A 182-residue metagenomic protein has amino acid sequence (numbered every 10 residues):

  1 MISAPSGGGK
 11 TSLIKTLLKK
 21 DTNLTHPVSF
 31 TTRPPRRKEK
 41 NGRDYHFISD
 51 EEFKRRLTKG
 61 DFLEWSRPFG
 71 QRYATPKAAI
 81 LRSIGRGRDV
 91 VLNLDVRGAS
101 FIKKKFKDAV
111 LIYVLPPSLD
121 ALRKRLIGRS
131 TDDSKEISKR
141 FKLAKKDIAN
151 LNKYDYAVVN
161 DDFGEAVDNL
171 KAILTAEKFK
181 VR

Functional and structural regions predicted by a protein language model:
I2: Hydrophobic anchor at the beta1->P-loop junction of P-loop NTPases
G7-G8: ATP-binding Walker
T11: Walker A/P-loop
I14-K15: The feature captures the helix immediately C-terminal to the Walker
L18-P27: Post-Walker A helix-loop "phosphate-sensing" segment adjacent to the P-loop in P-loop NTPases
S29-V90, R97-S100: ATP-dependent small-molecule kinase phosphotransfer cores that center on conserved nucleotide phosphate-binding segments
V90-D95, K104-R129: Conserved phosphate-donor/acceptor-positioning beta-strand/loop module used by diverse small-molecule
K124, G128-D132, K146-R182: NTP-dependent small-molecule kinase module
